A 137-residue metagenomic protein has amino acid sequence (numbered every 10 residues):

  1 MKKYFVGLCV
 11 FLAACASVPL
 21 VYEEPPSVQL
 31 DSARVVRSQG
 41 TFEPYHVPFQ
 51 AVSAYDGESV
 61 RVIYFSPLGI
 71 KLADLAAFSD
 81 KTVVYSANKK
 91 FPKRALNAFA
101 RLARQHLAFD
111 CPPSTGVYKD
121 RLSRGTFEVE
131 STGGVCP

Functional and structural regions predicted by a protein language model:
M1-V18: Sec-dependent bacterial lipoprotein signal peptides
A14-D31: Bacterial Sec signal peptide processing site at the extreme N-terminus
A16-L20, R37-Q39, H46-V52, I70 (+2 more regions): Mature, soluble, non-transmembrane domains
V28-F42: A short, Trp-centered hydrophobic/proline-enriched beta-strand micro-motif
A54-D56: Extracytoplasmic beta-rich ectodomain segments of secreted or membrane-anchored proteins
E58-R61, L68-K71: Primarily extracytoplasmic ectodomains and periplasmic/lumenal surface modules that are beta-strand-rich
R61-I63, V83-V84: General beta-strand recognition
